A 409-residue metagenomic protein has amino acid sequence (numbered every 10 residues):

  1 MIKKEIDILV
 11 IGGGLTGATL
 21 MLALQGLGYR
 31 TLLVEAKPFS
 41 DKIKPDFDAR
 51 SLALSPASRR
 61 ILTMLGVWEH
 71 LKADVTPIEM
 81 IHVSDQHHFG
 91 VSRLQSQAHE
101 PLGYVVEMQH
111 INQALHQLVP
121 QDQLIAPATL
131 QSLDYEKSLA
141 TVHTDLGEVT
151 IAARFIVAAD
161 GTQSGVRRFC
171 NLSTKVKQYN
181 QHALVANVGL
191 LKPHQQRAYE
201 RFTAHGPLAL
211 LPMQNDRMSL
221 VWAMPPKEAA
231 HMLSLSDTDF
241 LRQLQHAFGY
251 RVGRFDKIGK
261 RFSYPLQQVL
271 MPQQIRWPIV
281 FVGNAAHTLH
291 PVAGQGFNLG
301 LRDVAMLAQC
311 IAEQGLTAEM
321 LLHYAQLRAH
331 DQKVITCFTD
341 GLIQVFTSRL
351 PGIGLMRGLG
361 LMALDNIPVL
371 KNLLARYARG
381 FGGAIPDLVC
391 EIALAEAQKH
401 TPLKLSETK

Functional and structural regions predicted by a protein language model:
I2, S55, T63-M64, D74-F169 (+3 more regions): Conserved N-terminal helical subregion
D7-L33: N-terminal Rossmann-like FAD-binding beta1-loop-alpha1 element of flavoenzymes
T16, F39, Q163: Conserved Rossmann-like nucleotide-cofactor binding loop
Q25-F47: Glycine-rich FAD pyrophosphate-binding loop
D48-K72: N-terminal glycine-rich dinucleotide-binding loop that anchors FAD/FMN and/or NAD(P) in oxidoreductases
L62, L146-V149, F155-R254, I258-R261: Conserved FAD-binding catalytic core of PHBH/FMO-like flavoproteins
A230, S234-A318: FAD/FMN-dependent oxidoreductases across multiple families
Q309-K409: C-terminal helical "tail/cap" subdomain of flavin- and related membrane-associated enzymes
